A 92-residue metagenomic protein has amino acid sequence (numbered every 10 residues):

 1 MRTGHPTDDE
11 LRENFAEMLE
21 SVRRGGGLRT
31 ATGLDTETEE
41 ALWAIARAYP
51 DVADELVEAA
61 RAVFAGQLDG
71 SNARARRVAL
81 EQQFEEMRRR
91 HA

Functional and structural regions predicted by a protein language model:
M1-G33: Short terminal alpha-helical segments
P6, T36, D51-V52: Short coil/turn linker and secondary-structure boundary residues
G26-G33, Y49-D51, G70-R74: Charged, low-complexity interaction regions
T32-E40: Short acidic alpha-helix initiation/capping motifs at coil-to-helix transition points, especially at protein N-termini
L42-G70: Amphipathic protein-protein interaction modules
A59-A92: Amphipathic alpha-helical binding modules
